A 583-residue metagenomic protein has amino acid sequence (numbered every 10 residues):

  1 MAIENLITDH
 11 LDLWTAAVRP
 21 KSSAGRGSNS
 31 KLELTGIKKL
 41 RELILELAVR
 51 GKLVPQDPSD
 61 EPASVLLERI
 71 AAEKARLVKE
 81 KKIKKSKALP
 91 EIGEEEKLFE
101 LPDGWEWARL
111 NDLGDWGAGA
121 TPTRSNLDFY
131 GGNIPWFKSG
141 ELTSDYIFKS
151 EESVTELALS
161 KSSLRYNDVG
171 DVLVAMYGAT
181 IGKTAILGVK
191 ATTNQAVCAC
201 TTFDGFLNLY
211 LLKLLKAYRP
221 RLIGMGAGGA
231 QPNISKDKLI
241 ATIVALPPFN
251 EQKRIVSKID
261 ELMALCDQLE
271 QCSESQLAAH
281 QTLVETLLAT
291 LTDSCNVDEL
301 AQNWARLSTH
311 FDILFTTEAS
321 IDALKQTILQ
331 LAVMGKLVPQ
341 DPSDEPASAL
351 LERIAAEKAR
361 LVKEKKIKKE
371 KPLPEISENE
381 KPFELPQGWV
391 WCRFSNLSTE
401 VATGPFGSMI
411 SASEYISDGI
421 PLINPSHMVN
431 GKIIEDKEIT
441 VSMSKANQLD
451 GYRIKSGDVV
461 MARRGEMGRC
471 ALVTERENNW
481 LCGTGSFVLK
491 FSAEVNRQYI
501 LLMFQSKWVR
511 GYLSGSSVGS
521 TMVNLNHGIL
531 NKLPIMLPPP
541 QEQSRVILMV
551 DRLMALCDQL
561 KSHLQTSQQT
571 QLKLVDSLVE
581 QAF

Functional and structural regions predicted by a protein language model:
M1-D9, L32-L34, L47-A48, F99-A108 (+12 more regions): Proline-centric
H10, S23-S30, L34, R41-L43 (+12 more regions): Non-catalytic DNA-recognition/assembly elements of restriction-modification systems
S30-L34, Q56, D60, F99-D103 (+18 more regions): Hydrophobic alpha-helical scaffolding
E33, I37, E46, D103-E106 (+22 more regions): Active-site-proximal structural scaffolding
E61-V65, E345-A349: Terminal amphipathic helices with adjacent charged low-complexity linkers/tails
V65-L113, E352-R393: Cys/His-rich finger/ribbon microdomains and the adjacent scaffold used for macromolecule binding/structural
E91-E96, N111-N126, G140-V169, I376-E380 (+3 more regions): Sequence-specific dsDNA recognition surfaces
K138-S139, K149-K216, G228, S235 (+5 more regions): A short beta-sheet element
